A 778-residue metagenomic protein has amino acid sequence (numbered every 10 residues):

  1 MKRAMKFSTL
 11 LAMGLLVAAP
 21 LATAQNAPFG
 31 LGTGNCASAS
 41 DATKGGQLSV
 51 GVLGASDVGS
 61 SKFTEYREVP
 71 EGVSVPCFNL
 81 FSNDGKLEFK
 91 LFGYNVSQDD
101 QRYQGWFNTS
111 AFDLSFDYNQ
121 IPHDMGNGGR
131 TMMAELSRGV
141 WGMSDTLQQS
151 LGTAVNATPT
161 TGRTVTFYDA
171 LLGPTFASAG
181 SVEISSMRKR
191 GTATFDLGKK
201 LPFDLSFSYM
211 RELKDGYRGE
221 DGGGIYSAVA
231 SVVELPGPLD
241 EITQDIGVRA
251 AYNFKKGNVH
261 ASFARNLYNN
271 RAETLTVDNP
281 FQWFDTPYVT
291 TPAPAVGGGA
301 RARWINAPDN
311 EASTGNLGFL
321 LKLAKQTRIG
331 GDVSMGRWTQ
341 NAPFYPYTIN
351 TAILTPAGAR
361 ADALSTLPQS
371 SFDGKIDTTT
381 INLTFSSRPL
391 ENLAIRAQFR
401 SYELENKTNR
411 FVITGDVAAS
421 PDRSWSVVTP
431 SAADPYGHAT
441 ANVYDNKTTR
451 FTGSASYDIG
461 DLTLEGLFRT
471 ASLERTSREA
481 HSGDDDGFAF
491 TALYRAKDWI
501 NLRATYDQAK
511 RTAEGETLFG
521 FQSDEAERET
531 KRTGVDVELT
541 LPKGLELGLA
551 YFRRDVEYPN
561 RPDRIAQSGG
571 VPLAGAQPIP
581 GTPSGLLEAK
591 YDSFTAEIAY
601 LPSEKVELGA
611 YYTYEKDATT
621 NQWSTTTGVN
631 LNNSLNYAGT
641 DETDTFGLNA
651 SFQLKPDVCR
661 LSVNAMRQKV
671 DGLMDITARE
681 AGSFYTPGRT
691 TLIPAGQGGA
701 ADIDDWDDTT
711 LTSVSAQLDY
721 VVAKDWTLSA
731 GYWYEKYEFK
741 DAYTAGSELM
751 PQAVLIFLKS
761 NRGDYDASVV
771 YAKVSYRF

Functional and structural regions predicted by a protein language model:
Q25-G85, Y444: Outer-membrane beta-barrel initiation region
A42, P70-P76, S97-Q101, S185-G191 (+11 more regions): Residues that define the transmembrane beta-barrel architecture of outer-membrane proteins
L48-G54, L91-N95, F107, F116-Q120 (+12 more regions): Transmembrane beta-barrel strands of outer-membrane/channel proteins
A55, R762-F778: Outer-membrane beta-barrel "beta-signal"
V58-T64, R102-W106, Y118, N127-M133 (+20 more regions): Outer-membrane beta-barrel translocator domains and adjoining extracellular loop/strand segments of Gram-negative
K62-Y66, F176-S181, R190-T192, V232-P236 (+17 more regions): Extracellular loop and loop/strand-boundary signature of outer-membrane beta-barrel proteins
F78-S82, Y103-F107, A193-L197, V248-Y252 (+9 more regions): Residues on the lipid-exposed face of transmembrane beta-strands in outer-membrane beta-barrel proteins
D84-L91, A111-F116, L201-L205, D215 (+10 more regions): Repeated loop/turn-to-beta-strand initiation elements of outer-membrane beta-barrel proteins
